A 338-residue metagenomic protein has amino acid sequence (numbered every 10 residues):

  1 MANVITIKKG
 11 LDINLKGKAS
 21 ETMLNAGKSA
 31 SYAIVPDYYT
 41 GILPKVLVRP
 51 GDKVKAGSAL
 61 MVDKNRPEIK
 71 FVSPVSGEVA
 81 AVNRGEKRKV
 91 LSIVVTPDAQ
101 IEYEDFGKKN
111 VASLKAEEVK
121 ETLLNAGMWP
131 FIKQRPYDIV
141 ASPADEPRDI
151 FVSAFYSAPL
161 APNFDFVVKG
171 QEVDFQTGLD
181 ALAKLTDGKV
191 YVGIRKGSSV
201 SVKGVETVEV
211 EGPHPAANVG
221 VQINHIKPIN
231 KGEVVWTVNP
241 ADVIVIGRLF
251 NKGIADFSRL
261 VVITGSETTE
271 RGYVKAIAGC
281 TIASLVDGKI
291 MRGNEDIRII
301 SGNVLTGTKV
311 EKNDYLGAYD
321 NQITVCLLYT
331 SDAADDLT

Functional and structural regions predicted by a protein language model:
M1-L47: N-terminal, Lys/Arg-enriched amphipathic/low-complexity engagement segments that precede the first folded domain
V35, K70-V72: Small beta-strand-rich domains/subdomains or short beta-sheet motifs embedded in larger alpha/beta proteins
I42, V48, N65-E68, E270: Short, solvent-exposed loop/turn positions at domain surfaces that link secondary-structure elements or cap domain
R49-V62, A81: Short, well-structured beta-strand-loop connectors
I69, N83-S331: Buried, small/hydrophobic-residue-enriched core segments of structured protein domains
G77-V79: Conserved hydrophobic positions within beta-strands
D332-T338: A short, hydrophobic C-terminal helix/tail in secreted or cell-surface proteins
